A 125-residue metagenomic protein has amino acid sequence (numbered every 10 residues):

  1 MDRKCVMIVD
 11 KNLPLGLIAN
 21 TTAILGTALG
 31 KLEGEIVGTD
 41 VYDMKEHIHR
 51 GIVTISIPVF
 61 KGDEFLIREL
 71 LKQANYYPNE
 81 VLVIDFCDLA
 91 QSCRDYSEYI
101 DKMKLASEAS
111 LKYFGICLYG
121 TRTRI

Functional and structural regions predicted by a protein language model:
M1-I125: Positively charged, small/polar-rich N-terminal and surface patches that mediate targeting and assembly and bind
